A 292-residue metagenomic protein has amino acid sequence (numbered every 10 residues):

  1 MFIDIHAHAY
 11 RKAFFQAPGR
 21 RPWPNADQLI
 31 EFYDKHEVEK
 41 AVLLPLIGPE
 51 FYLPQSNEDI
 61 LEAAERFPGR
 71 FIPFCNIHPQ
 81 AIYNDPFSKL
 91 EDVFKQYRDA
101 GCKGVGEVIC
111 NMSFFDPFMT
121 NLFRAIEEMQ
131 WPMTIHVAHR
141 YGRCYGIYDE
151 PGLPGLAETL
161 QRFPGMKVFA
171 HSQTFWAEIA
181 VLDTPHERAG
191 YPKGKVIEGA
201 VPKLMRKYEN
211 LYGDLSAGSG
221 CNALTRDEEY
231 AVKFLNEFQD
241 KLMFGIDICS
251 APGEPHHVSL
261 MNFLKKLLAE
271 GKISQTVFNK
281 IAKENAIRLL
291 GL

Functional and structural regions predicted by a protein language model:
M1-K40, Q239-M243, C249-L292: Mid-to-C-terminal alpha-helical segments outside catalytic/metal-binding sites
M1-R20, N57-P86, V201-P202, E209-Y212: Mobile, glycine- and charge-enriched loop segments and immediately flanking short secondary-structure elements within
F2-I5, V42-P45, F74-N76, G106 (+3 more regions): Active-site neighborhood of phospho(di)ester-bond hydrolases with catalytic His/Asp-centered motifs
H6, Y33, I60, Y97 (+6 more regions): Conserved, mostly hydrophobic/aromatic
W23-I30, L53-A63, S88-D92, G152-A157 (+2 more regions): Alpha-helical scaffolding within the catalytic cores of extracellular/periplasmic polymer-degrading hydrolases
E39-K40, E50-P151: Active-site gating/metal-coordination segments in enzymes
I47-G48, I77-P79, N111, H139-Y141 (+3 more regions): Active-site-proximal loop/turn and secondary-structure-junction residues that shape catalytic pockets, frequently
G104, M119-F244: Catalytic pocket-lining loop regions of alpha/beta-barrel enzymes, especially the amidohydrolase/enolase/GH5 lineages
